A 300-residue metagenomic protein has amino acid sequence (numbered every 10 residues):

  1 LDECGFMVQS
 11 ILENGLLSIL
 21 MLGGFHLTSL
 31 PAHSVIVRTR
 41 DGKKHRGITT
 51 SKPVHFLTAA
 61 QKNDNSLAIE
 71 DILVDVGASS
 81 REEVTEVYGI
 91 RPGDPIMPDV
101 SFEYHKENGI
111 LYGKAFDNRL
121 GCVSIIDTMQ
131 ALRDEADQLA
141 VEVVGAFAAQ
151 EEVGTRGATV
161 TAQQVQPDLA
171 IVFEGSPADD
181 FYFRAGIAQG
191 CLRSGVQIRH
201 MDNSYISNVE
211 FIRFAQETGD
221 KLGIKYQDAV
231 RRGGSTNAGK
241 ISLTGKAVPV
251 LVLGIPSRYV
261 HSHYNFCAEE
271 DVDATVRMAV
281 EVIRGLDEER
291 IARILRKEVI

Functional and structural regions predicted by a protein language model:
L1-I300: N-terminal hydrophobic/helix-forming segments and targeting peptides
